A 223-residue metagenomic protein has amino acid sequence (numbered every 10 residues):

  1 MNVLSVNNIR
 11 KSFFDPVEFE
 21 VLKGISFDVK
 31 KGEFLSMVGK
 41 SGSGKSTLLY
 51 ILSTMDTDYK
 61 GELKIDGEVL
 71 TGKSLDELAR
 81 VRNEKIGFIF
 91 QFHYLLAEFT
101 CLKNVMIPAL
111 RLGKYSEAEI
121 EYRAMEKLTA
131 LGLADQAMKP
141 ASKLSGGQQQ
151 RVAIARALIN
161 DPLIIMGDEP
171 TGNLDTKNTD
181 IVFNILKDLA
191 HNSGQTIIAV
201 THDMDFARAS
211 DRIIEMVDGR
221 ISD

Functional and structural regions predicted by a protein language model:
V38-K40: The feature captures the beta-strand-to-loop junction immediately N-terminal to the Walker
S53: Helix-to-loop junction immediately C-terminal to a conserved catalytic motif
G61-G72: Conserved ABC transporter NBD signature motif
F99-P108: Short coil-to-helix segment of the ABC ATPase nucleotide-binding domain corresponding to the Q-loop/switch region
P140-Q150: Conserved ABC ATPase signature
I159-L163: A short, proline-enriched helix->beta-strand linker immediately N-terminal to the Walker B motif in ABC-type P-loop
I165-D168: Catalytic Walker B motif of ABC-type/P-loop ATPase nucleotide-binding domains
